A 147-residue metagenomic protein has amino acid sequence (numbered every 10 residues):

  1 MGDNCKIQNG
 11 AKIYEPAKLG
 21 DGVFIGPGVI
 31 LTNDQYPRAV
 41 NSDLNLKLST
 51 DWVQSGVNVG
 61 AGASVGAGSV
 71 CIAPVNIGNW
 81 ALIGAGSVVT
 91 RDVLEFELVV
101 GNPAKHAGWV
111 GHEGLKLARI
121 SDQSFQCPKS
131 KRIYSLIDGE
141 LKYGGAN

Functional and structural regions predicted by a protein language model:
M1-S42, L46-H106: Structural signal for interior beta-strand "rungs" in well-ordered beta-sheet cores of soluble enzyme domains
A61, Q123-S124: Intrinsically disordered, low-complexity terminal tails/loops enriched in metal-binding residues
E95-G101, V110-R119: Short, intrinsically disordered, charge-biased short linear motifs at domain edges
H106-W109, F125: Cys/His-enriched microdomains
G111, C127-S130: Short cysteine-rich clusters marking metal-coordination/redox-active sites
R119-S121, I133-I137: Short, non-ligating residues that shape and space the ligands of small metal-coordination modules and catalytic
S124-F125, E140-K142: Hydrophobic residues embedded in beta-strands of well-ordered beta-sheets
G144-N147: Glycine-rich phosphate/pyrophosphate-binding loop and adjacent beta-alpha nucleotide/cofactor-binding cores
